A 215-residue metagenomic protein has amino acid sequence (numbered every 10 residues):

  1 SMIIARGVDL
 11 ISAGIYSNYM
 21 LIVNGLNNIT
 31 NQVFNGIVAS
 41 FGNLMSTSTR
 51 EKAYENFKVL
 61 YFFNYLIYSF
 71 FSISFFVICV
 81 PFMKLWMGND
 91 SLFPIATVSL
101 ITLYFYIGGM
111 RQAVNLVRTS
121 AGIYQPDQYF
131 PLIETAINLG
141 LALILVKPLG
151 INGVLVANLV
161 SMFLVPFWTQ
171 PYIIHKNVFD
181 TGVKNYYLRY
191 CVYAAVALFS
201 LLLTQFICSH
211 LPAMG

Functional and structural regions predicted by a protein language model:
M2, R6, I29, S72-V80 (+6 more regions): Membrane-embedded alpha-helical segments of multi-pass transporters/permeases
I3-N24, E51, E55, L92-V98: Interfacial/gating helices of multi-pass transporter permease domains
V8-I11, M45-S48, G122-Y124, L149: Membrane-helix interface residues
Y19, V23-Y61, Y65-Y68, N115-S120: Helix-loop junctions and terminal segments of transmembrane helices in multi-pass membrane transport/translocation
M20, N27, N31-N35, A96-V146 (+1 more regions): Short runs within selected transmembrane alpha-helices of multi-pass transporters and secretion channels
I22, F62-F70, L103, V192 (+1 more regions): Hydrophobic alpha-helical transmembrane segments of multipass membrane transporters and ion channels, focusing on
L66, F76-Y106, Q112, N152 (+2 more regions): Interfacial segments at transmembrane-helix termini and the short loops linking adjacent helices
E134-I137, P148, N185-G215: Transmembrane alpha-helical segments of multi-pass transport proteins
